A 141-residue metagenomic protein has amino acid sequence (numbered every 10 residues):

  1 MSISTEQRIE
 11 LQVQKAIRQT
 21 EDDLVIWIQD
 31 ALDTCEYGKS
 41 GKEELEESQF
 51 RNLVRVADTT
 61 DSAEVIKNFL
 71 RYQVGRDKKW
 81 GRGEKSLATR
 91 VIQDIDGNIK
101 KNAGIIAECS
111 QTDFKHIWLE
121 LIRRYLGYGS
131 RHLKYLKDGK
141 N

Functional and structural regions predicted by a protein language model:
M1-N141: Small/polar/charged residue-enriched interaction surfaces, especially the RNA/DNA-contacting tracks of RNP/CRISPR
